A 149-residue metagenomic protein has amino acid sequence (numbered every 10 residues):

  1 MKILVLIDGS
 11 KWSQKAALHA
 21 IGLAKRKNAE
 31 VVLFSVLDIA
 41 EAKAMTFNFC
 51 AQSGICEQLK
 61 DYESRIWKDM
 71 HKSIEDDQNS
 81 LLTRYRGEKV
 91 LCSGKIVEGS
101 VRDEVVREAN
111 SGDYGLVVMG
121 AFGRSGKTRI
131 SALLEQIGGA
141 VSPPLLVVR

Functional and structural regions predicted by a protein language model:
M1-K2, R149: Absolute protein N-terminus
K2-D61: Small/aliphatic-rich secondary-structure junction motif
H19, D69-L81, E104: Short, solvent-exposed amphipathic alpha-helices that sit in or adjacent to ligand/effector-binding or catalytic
V32-F34, E41, S93-V97, L146: General small-molecule cofactor/ligand-binding pocket signal
A40-E41, R102-E104, G126: Generic structural signal for helix capping and beta-alpha/helix-loop junctions
G54-D76: A short acidic, glycine-rich active-site loop that binds or catalyzes chemistry on phosphate/adenosine moieties
S80-V117: Structural beta-alpha unit
R107-R149: Gly/Ser-rich helix-loop-strand patches that form or flank binding pockets for ribonucleotide-derived cofactors
